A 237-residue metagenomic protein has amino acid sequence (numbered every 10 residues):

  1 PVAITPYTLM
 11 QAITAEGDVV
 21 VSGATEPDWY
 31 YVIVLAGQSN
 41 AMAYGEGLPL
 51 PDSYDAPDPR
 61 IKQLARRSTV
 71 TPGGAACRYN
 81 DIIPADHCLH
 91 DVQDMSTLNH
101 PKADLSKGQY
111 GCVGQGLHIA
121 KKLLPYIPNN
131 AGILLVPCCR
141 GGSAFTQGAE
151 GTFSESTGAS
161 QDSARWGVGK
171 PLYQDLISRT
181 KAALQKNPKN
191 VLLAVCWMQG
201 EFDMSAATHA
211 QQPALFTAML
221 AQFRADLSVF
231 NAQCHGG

Functional and structural regions predicted by a protein language model:
P1-G17: Extracellular repetitive beta-rich solenoid segments
G17-G237: Cell-envelope and extracellular/periplasmic
